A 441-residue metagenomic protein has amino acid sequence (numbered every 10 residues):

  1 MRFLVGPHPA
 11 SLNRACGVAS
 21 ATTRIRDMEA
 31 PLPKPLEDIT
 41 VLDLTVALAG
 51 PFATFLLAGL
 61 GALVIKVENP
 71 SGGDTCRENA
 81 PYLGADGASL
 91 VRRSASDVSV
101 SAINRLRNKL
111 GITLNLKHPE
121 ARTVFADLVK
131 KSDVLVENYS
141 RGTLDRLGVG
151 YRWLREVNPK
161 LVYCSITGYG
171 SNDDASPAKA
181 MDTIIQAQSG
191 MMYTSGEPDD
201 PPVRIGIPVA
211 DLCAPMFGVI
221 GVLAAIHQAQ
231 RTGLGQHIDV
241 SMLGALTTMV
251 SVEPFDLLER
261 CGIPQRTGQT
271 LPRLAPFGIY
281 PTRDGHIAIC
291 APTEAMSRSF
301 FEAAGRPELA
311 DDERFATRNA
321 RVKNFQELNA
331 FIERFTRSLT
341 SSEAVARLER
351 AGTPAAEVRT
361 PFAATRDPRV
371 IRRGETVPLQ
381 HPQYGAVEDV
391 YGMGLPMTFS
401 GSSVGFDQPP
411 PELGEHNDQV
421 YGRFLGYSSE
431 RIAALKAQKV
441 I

Functional and structural regions predicted by a protein language model:
R2, S11-L12, C16-V18, T23-G221 (+3 more regions): N-terminal helix-loop segment corresponding to the beta1-alpha1 unit of nucleotide/adenylate-binding folds
T23-T40, P264-Q265, P281-T282, A364-I441: Terminal low-complexity tails and localization/encapsulation signals of metabolic enzymes
V64-V67, E349-A363, Y427-I432: Short, well-structured beta-strand/strand-turn elements
S71, G168-G170, M242-T247, D284 (+2 more regions): Glycine-rich beta-alpha junction loops
R92-A95, A102, T267-P272, F277-G278 (+2 more regions): Short Gly/Pro-enriched turn/cap motifs at secondary-structure boundaries
S171, D199-V209, Q230-L246, R266-P272 (+1 more regions): Conserved Rossmann-fold dehydrogenase catalytic segment
P215-G235, T248-C261, E302-E308: Oxidoreductase and adenylate-handling cofactor-binding alpha/beta cores
A275-A355, F362: Aromatic-enriched alpha-helical interface/lid elements that frame and gate functional surfaces
